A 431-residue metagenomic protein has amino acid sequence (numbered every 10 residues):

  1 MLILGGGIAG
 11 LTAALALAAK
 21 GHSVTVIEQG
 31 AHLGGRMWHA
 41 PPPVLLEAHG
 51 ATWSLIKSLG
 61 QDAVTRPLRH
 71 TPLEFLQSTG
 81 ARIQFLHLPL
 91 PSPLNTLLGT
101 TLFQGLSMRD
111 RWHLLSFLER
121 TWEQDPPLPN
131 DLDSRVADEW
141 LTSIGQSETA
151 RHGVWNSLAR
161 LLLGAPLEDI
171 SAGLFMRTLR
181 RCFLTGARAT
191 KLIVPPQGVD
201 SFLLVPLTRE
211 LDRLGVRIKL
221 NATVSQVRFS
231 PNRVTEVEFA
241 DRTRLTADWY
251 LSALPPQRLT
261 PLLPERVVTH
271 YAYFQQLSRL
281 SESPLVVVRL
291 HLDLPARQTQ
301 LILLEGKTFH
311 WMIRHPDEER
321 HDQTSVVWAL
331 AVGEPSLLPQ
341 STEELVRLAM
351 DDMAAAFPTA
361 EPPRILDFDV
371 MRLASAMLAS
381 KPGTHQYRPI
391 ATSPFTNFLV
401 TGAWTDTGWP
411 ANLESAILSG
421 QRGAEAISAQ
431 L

Functional and structural regions predicted by a protein language model:
M1-A9: Beta1/beta-strand and adjacent pyrophosphate-binding region of the FAD-binding site in flavoprotein oxidoreductases
A18-H39: Glycine-rich FAD pyrophosphate-binding loop
K20, A222-V327, A331-E343, D351-A356 (+1 more regions): Mid-domain catalytic core of redox enzymes that form a hydrophobic substrate pocket/lid adjacent to a catalytic redox
L33-A48, S116-F117, T121-D125: Glycine-rich active-site loop/strand segments that organize a redox cofactor
V44-G50, P129-D133, I144, G186-E210 (+2 more regions): Short beta-strand to alpha-helix junction loop
T52-W53, K57-A172, M176: Mobile amphipathic helical/loop "lid" adjacent to a hydrophobic cofactor/ligand pocket
T178-D241, L245, W249: Helical element adjacent to the flavin cofactor pocket in flavoenzyme catalytic cores
I302, K307-L431: Conserved flavin/dinucleotide-binding core of flavoenzymes
